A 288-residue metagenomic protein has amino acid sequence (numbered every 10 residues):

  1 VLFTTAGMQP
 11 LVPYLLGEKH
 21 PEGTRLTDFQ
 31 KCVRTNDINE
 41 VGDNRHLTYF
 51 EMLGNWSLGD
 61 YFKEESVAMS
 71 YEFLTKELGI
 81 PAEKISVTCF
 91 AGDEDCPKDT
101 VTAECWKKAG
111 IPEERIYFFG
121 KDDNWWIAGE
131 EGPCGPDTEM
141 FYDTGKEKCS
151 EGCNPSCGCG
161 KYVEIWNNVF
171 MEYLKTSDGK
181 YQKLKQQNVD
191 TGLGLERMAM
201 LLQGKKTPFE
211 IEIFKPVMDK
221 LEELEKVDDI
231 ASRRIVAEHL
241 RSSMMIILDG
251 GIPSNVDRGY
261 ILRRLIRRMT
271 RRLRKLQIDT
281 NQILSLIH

Functional and structural regions predicted by a protein language model:
V1-R263, T270-K275: Alpha-helical segments
H288: Conserved small/polar residues in nucleotide/adenosyl-binding loops
